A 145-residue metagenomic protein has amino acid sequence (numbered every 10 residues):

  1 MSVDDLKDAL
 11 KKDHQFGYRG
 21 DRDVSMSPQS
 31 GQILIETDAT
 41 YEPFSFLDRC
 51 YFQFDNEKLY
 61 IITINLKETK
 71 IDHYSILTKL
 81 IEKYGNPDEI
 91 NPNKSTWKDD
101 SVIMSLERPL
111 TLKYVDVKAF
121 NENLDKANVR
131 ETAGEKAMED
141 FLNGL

Functional and structural regions predicted by a protein language model:
M1-Q29, I61-L145: Non-cytosolic coordination micro-motifs
Q29-T69: Mid-chain, structured segments of secreted extracytoplasmic proteins
